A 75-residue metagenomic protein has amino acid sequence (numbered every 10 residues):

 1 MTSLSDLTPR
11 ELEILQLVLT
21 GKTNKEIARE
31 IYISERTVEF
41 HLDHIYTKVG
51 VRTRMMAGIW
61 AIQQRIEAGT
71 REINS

Functional and structural regions predicted by a protein language model:
M1-T37, Q64: Helix-turn-helix DNA-binding segment
E13, A28, E39, M55-A57 (+1 more regions): Sequence-pattern detector for short linear motifs and compositional/periodic biases rather than a specific fold
H41-H44: Residues within the DNA-recognition helix of helix-turn-helix
T47-S75: Basic, Lys/Arg-enriched C-terminal extension of HTH/homeodomain DNA-binding domains
